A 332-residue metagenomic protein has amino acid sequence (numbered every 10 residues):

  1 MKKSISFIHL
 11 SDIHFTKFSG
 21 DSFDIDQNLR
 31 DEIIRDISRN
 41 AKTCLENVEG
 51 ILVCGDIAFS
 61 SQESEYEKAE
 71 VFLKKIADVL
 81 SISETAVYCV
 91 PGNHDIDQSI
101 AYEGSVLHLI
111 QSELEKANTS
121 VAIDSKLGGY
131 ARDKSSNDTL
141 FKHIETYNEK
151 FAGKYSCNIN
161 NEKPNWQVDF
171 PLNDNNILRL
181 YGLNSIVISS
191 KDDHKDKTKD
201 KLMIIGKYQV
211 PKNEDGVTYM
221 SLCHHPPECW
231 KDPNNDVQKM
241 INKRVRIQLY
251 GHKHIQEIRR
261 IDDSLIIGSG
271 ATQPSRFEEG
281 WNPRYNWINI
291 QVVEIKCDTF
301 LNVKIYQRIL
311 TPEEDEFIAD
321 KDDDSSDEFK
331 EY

Functional and structural regions predicted by a protein language model:
M1-I8, K163-G182, V217, R260-L265: Beta-strand-turn-beta hairpins that frame and shape the catalytic cleft of phosphate-ester-processing enzymes
M1-V90, I96-A101, Y208-E214: N-terminal active-site segment of His-dependent metallophosphoesterases
H9-S11, E49-D56, I82-N93, M220-E228 (+2 more regions): Active-site neighborhood of phospho(di)ester-bond hydrolases with catalytic His/Asp-centered motifs
T16-F18, A58-S61, P91-G104, S190 (+3 more regions): Active-site environment of divalent metal-dependent phosphoester hydrolases
D21-S22, S185-L249, I258: Active-site-proximal segments of metal-dependent phosphoesterases and phosphodiesterases across multiple
E70-D196: Extended active-site neighborhood of metal-dependent phosphoesterases/phosphodiesterases
N175, P227-D298: Conserved beta-sheet core of the metallophosphoesterase superfamily
I290-Y332: A short C-terminal boundary segment appended to hydrolase-like catalytic domains
